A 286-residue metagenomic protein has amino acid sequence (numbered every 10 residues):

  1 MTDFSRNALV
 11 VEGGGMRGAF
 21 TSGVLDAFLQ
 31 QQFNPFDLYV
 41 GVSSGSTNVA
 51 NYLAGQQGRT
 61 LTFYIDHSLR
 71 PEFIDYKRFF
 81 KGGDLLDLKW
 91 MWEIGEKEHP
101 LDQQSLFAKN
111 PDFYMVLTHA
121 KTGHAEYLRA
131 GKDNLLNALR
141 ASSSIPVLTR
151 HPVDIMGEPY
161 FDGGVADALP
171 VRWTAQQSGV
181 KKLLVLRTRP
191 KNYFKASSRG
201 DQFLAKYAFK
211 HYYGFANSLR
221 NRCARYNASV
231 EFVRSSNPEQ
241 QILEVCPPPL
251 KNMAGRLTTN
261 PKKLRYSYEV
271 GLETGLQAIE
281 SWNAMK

Functional and structural regions predicted by a protein language model:
M1-V40, A50-K286: Patatin-like phospholipase
G41, G45: Gly/Ala-rich beta-loop-alpha elbow adjacent to hydrolase catalytic centers
